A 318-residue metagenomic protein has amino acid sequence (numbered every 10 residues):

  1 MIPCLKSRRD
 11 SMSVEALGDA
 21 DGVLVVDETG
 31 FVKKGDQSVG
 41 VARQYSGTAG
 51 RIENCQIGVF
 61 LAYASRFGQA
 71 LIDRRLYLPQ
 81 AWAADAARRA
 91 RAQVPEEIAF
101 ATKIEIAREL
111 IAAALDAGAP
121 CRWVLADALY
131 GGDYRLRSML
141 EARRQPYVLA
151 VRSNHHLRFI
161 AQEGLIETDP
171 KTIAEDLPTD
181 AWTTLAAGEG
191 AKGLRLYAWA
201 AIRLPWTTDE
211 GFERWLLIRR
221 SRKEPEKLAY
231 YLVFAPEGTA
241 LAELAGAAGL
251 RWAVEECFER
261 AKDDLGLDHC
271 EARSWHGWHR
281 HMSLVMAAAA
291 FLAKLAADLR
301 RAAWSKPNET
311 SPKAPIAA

Functional and structural regions predicted by a protein language model:
M1-L125, L129-P146, S153-H156, E163-G164: Conserved, well-structured functional cores that handle cations and Mg-NTP chemistry
V26, G30, Y130, G238-A272: Short amphipathic alpha-helical "interface-anchor" segments enriched in bulky aromatics
G50, R66-A92, E96-F100, P146-A253: An anionic, glycine-rich sequence signature occurring as long contiguous blocks
I57, A253, C257, R280-M286: Catalytic-loop motifs flanking and including active-site residues across diverse enzymes
V59-F60, L232, G246, V285-M286: Conserved, well-structured core segments
L61, L110, A261, A287-F291: Buried hydrophobic packing segments
E141-A142, A248-G249, W304-S305: Short, solvent-exposed amphipathic alpha-helical segments in soluble enzyme and RNA/protein-processing domains
L265-A318: Basic, amphipathic alpha-helical segments enriched in Lys/Arg and hydrophobic/aromatic residues
